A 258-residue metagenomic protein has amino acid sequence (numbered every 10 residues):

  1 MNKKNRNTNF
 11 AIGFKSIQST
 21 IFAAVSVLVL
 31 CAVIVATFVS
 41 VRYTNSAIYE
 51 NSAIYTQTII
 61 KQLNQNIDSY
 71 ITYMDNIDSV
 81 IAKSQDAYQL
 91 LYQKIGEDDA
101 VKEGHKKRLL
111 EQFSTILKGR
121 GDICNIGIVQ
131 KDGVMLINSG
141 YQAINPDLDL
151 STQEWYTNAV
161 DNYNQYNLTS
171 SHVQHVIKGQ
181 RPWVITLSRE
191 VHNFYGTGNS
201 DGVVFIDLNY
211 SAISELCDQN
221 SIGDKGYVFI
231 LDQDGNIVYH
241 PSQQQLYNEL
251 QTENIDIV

Functional and structural regions predicted by a protein language model:
M1-K15: Non-catalytic regulatory/interaction regions at protein termini and inter-domain linkers
A11-G96, G119: Juxtamembrane extracytoplasmic/periplasmic/luminal helical "stalk" adjacent to the first N-terminal
T56, I71, D75, Q85-Q112 (+3 more regions): Extracytoplasmic/periplasmic helical hairpin of the input-sensing domain located between the first two N-terminal
Q57, N64, D75, L110-S114 (+4 more regions): Extracytoplasmic/secreted envelope proteins and their assembly/folding machinery, especially bacterial periplasmic
D78, C124-I128, G226-F229: Short, hydrophobic-rich beta-strand element in sensory/regulatory alpha-beta domains
Q89-L91, Q130-G140, G235-P241: Amphipathic coiled-coil signal-relay and dimerization helices
R108-K118, Q142, V203-Q245, T252-N254: Solvent-exposed, extracytoplasmic
K118-N125, K131-L208: Extracytoplasmic/periplasmic ligand-binding sensor regions of membrane-associated signaling proteins
